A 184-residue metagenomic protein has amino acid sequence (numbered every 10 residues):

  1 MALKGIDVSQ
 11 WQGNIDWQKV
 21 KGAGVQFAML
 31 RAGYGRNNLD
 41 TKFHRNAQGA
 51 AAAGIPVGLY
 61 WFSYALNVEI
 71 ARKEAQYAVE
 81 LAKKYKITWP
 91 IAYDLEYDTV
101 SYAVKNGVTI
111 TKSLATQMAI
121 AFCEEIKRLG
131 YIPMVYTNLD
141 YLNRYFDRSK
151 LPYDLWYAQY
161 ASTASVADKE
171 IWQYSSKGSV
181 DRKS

Functional and structural regions predicted by a protein language model:
M1-A121, K127-L129: Substrate-binding cleft of extracellular glycoside hydrolase catalytic domains
M1-Q12, Q18, G22, R148-K183: Functionally critical loop-and-helix segments that line ligand-binding/catalytic clefts of soluble enzyme domains
R36-N37, L66, L142, A164 (+1 more regions): Flexible, glycine-rich phosphate/dinucleotide-binding loops and adjacent beta-alpha linkers at cofactor/substrate
V57, I132-M134, L155: Hydrophobic anchor at the start of a short beta-strand that flanks the dinucleotide cofactor-binding loop
W61, T137, Q159: Short beta-strand/turn micro-motifs composed of small residues that flank or help shape donor/cofactor-binding pockets
I70-K73, Y141-S149: Glycine-rich, charge-decorated loop segments at or immediately adjacent to ligand/cofactor-binding or catalytic sites
V79-Y93, Y97-T99, F146-D168: Structural recognition of alpha->loop->beta junctions
I126, G130-N143: Aromatic-lined carbohydrate-recognition surfaces of secreted/lumenal glycan-active proteins
